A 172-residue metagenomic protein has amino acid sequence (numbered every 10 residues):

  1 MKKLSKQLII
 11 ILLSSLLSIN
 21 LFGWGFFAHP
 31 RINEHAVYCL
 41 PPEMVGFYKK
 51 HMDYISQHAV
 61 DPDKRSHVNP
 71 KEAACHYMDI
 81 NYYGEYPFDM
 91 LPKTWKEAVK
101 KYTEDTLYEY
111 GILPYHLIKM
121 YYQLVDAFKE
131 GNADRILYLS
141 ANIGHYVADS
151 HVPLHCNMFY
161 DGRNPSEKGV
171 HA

Functional and structural regions predicted by a protein language model:
M1-I9: Bacterial N-terminal signal peptides that target proteins for export
I10-I11, L21-F22: Cleavable N-terminal signal peptides
F22-N142, P153-A172: N-terminal, motif-rich segments that launch catalysis or mediate targeting to/interaction with membranes, typified by
G144-V147: Functional cores that coordinate and move charged inorganic groups
S150: Active-site microenvironments of hydrolase-like enzyme catalytic domains
